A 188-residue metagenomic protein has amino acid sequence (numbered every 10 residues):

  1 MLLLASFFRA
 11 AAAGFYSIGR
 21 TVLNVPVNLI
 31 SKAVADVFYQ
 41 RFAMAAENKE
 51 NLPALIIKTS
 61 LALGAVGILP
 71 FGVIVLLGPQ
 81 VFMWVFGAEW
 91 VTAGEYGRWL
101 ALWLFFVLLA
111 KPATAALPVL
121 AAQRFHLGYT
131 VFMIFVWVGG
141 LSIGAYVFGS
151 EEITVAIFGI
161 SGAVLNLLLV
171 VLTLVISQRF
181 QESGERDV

Functional and structural regions predicted by a protein language model:
L3-L23, V91-G94, V155-A156: Interfacial/gating helices of multi-pass transporter permease domains
F7-A10, A46, V119-A121, V147-G149: Helix-loop interface residues and adjacent transmembrane-helix termini in multi-pass membrane transporters, primarily
A11-G14, I134-L167, V175-F180: Membrane-interface helix-loop junctions in multi-pass transport and translocation proteins
G19, L23-E47, T114-V119: Helix-loop junctions and terminal segments of transmembrane helices in multi-pass membrane transport/translocation
T21, Q80, L104, T130-F135 (+1 more regions): Residue-level recognition of pore/gate-forming positions within transmembrane alpha-helices of multi-pass
E50-A65, V73-L77, G94-G97: Interfacial transmembrane-helix starts/ends
V75-F105: Interfacial segments at transmembrane-helix termini and the short loops linking adjacent helices
R98, L102-F132: Membrane-interface junctions at transmembrane-helix termini in multi-pass inner-membrane proteins
